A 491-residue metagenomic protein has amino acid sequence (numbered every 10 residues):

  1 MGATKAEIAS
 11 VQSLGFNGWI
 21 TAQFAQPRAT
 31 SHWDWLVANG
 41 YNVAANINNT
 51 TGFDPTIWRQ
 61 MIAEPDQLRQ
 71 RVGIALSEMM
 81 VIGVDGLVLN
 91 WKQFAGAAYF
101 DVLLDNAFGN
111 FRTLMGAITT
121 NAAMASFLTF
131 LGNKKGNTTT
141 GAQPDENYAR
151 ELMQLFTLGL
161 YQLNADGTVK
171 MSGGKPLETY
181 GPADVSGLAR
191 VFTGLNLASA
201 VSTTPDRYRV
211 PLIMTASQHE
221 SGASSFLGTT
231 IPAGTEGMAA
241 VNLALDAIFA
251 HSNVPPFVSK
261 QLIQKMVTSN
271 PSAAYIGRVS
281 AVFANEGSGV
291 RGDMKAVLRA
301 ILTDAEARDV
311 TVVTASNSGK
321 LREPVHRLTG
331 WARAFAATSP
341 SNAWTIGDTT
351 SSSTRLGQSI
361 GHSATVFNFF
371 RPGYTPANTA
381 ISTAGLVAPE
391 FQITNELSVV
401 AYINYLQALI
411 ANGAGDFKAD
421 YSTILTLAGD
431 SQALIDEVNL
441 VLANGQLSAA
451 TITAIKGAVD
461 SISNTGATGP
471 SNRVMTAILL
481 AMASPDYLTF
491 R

Functional and structural regions predicted by a protein language model:
M1-G2, Y41, M80, H251 (+3 more regions): Flexible, low-complexity segments enriched for small/polar residues
K5, A9-F16, I20-R28, L36-Y41 (+3 more regions): Active-site substrate-binding loop specific to GH73 endo-beta-N-acetylglucosaminidase modules in bacterial autolysins
A44-N48, W58, I62-D66: Short gly/ser-rich anion-binding loops that grip negatively charged ligand groups
G52-F53, A63-R71: Amphipathic interfacial helices
D66-R69, M80-D85: Short, contiguous, well-structured surface segments enriched in hydrophobic/aromatic residues
